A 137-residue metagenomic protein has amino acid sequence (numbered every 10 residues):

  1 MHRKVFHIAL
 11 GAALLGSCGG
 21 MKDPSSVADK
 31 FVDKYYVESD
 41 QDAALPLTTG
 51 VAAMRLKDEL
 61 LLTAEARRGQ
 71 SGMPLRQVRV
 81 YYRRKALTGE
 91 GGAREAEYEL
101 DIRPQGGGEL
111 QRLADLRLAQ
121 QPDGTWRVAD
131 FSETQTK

Functional and structural regions predicted by a protein language model:
M1-I8: Bacterial N-terminal signal peptides that target proteins for export
C18-K22: Bacterial signal peptide processing site
D23-S39: Short, aromatic-enriched amphipathic alpha-helices that serve as compact interaction elements
K30-K34, L47, V51, R103-Q105: Second-shell loop/turn segments in exported
Q41-A93: Short solvent-exposed beta->alpha transition segments
K85-K137: Exposed beta-sheet edge and beta->alpha loop/turn motif
